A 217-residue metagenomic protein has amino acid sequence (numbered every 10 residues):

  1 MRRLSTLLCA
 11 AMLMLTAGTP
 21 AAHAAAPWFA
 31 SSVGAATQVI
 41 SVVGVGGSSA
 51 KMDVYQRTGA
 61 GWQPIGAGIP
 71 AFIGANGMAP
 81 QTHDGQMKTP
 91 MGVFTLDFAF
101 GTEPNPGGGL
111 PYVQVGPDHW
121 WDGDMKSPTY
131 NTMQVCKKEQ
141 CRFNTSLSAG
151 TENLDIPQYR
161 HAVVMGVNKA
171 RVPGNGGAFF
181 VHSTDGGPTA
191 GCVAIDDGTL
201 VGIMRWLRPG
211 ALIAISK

Functional and structural regions predicted by a protein language model:
M1-A24: Secretory targeting and sorting signals
A24-T189, L200-L212, K217: Cell wall/extracellular polymer interaction/catalysis modules
T189-I195: Active-site nucleophilic cysteine motif
